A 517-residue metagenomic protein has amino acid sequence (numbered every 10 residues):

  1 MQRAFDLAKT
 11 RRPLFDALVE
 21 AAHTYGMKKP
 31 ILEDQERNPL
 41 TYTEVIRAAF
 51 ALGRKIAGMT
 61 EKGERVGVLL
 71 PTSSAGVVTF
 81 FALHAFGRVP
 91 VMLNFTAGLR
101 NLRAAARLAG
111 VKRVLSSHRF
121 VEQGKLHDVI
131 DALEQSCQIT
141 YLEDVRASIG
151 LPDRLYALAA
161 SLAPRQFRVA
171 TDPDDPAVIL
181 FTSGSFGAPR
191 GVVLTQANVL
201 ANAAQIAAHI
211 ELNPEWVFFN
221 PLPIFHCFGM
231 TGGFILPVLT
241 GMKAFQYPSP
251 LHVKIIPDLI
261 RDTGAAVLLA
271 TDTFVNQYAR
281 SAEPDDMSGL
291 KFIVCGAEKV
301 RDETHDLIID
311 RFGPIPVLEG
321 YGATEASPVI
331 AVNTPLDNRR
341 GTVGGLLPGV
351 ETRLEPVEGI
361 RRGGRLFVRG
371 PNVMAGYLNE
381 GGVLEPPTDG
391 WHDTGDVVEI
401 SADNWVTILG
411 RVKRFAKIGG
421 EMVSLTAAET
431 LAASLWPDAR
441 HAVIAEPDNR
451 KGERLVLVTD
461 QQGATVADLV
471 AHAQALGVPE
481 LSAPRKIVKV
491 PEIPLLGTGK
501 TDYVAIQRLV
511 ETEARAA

Functional and structural regions predicted by a protein language model:
R11, G26-M27, I139-L142, R146-F181 (+2 more regions): Conserved pre-ATP/AMP-binding loop-to-beta segment of ANL
P30-F81, G98-R103, L155-A157, L194-L200: Conserved AMP-binding/adenylate-forming core of the ANL superfamily
P39-T43, V169-A170, A177-A201, N333: Conserved AMP-binding A3 loop
G58, A85-R154, T271, Q461-T465: Structural core segment of the AMP-binding/adenylate-forming
V114, L268, G364, G370 (+4 more regions): AMP-binding/adenylate-forming catalytic core of the ANL superfamily
L142, R154-A157, A265-L269, A279-R339 (+1 more regions): Gly/Ser/Thr-rich phosphate-binding loop
L200-V217, F225-A266, S281: Conserved AMP-binding/adenylation subdomain of ANL enzymes
T342-G349, E358-T388, E421-V423: Conserved ATP/PPi-binding loop(s) of AMP-dependent carboxylate-activating enzymes
